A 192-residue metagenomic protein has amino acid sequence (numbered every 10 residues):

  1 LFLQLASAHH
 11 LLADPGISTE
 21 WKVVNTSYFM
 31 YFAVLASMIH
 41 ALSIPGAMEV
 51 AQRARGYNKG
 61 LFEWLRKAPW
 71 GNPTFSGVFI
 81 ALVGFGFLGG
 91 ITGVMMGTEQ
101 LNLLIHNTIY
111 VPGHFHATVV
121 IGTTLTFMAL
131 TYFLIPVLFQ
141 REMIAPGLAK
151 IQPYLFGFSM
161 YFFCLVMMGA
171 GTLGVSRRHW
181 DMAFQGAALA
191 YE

Functional and structural regions predicted by a protein language model:
L1-D14, N25-R53, P73-E99, P112-F139 (+1 more regions): Hydrophobic cores of alpha-helical transmembrane segments in multi-pass integral membrane proteins
I17-W21: Catalytic cores of extracellular degradative/oxidative enzymes
V50-G71: Membrane-interfacial, low-structure loops and terminal tails that flank and connect transmembrane helices in multi-pass
N102-V111: Flexible, glycine/threonine-enriched loop-and-boundary segments that flank and lead into catalytic domains of large
